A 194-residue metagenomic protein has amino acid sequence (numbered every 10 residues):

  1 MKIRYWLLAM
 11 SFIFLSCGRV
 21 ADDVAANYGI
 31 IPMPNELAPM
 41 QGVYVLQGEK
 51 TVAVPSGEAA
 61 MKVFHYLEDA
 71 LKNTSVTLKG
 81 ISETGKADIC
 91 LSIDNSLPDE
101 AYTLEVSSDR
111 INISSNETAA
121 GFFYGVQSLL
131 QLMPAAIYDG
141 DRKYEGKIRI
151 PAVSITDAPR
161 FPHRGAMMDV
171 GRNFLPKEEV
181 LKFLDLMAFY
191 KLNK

Functional and structural regions predicted by a protein language model:
M1-Y5: Positively charged n-region of N-terminal signal peptides that target proteins for export
L7-F14: Bacterial N-terminal signal peptides
C17-F161: Acidic, contiguous N-terminal accessory segments
P159-K194: Substrate-binding cleft of carbohydrate-active enzyme catalytic domains
